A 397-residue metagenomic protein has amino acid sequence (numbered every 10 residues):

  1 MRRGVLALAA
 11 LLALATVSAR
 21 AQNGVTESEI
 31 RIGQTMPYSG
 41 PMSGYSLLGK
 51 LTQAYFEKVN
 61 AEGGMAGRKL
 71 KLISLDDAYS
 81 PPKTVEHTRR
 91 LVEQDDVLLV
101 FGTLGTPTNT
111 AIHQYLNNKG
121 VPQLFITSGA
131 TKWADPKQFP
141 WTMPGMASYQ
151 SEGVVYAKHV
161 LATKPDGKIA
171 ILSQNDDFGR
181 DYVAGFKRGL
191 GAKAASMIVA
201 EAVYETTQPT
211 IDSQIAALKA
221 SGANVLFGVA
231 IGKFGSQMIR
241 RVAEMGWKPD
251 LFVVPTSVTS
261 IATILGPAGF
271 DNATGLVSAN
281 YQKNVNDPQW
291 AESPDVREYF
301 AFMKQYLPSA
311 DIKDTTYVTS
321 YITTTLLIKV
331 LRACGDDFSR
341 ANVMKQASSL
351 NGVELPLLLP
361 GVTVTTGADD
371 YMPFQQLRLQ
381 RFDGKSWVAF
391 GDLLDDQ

Functional and structural regions predicted by a protein language model:
M1-R31, L394-Q397: Short, low-complexity disordered leader/linker segments with a strong preference for bacterial N-terminal type II
V25, E29-R31, G44-K50, E62-D135 (+3 more regions): Beta-alpha junction/loop-to-helix N-cap segments that form part of ligand/metal-binding clefts
V25-T26, G33-Q53, L75-P82, L104-G105 (+3 more regions): Extracytoplasmic "Venus flytrap"
D77, L124, T131-A134, T206-T207 (+3 more regions): Venus flytrap/periplasmic-binding-protein-like
K83-E86, T131-A134, F139-G246, Q289-A291: Extracellular/periplasmic Venus flytrap/periplasmic-binding protein
L91-L104, L124-I126, I169-S173, G222-G232 (+3 more regions): Periplasmic-binding protein-like
V242-T319, L393-D395: Extracellular/periplasmic periplasmic-binding protein-like sensory domains
Q305-V318, I328-W387: Segments of small-molecule ligand-sensing domains
